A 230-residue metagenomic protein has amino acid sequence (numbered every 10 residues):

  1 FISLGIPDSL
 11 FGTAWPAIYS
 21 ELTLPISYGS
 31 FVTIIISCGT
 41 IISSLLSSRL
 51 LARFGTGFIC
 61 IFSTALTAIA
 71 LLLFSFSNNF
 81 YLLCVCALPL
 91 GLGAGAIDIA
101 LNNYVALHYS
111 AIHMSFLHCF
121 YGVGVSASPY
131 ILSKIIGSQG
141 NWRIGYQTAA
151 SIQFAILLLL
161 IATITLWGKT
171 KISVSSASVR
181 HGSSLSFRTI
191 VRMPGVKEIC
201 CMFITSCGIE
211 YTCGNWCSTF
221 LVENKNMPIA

Functional and structural regions predicted by a protein language model:
F1-L24, C213-S218: Extracytoplasmic
S9, I36-L45, S126: Residue-level signature of mid-helix packing/kink "hotspots" within the transmembrane helices of 12-pass Major
F11-G12, M193-A230: Extracytoplasmic gate region of multi-pass secondary transporters
W15, S47, G124-G137, S218: Small-residue (Gly/Pro/Ala) motifs that create kinks and tight helix-helix packing interfaces
I42-Y81: Conserved MFS/SLC helix-loop-helix module at the cytosolic interface between two early adjacent transmembrane helices
C86-G122: Cytoplasmic helix-loop-helix junction between adjacent transmembrane helices in 12-TM secondary transporters
I144-T165: Symmetry-related core transmembrane helices of the 12-TM Major Facilitator Superfamily/SLC fold
G168-I199: Juxtamembrane intracellular "pre-TM" segments in multi-pass secondary transporters
